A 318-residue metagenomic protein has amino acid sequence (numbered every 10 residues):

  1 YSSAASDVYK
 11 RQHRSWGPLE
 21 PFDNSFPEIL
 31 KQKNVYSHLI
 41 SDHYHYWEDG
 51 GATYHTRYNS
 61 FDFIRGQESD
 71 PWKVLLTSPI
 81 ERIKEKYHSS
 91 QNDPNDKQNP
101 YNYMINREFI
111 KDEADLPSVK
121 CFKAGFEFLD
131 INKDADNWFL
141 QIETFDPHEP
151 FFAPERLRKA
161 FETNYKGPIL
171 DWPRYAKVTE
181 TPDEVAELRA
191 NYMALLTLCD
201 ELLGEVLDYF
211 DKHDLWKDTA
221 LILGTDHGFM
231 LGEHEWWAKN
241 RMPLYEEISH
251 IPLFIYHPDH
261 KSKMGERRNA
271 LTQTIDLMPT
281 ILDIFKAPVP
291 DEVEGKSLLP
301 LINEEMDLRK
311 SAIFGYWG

Functional and structural regions predicted by a protein language model:
Y1-A5, Y9: Single conserved hydrophobic/aromatic residue that forms the stacking wall/gate of nucleotide- or nucleobase-binding
S3, H38-L39, H45-G50, S69-W72 (+6 more regions): Short catalytic/ligand-binding loop motif for oxyanion handling, primarily in non-cytosolic enzymes, centered on
S3, L39-D42, F139-D146, A220-T225 (+3 more regions): Short beta-strand segments
G17-D23, D183-L198, N240-S249, K261-P279 (+1 more regions): A short beta-strand-to-alpha-helix junction
G50-D62, E68, D96-N106, I110-Y165 (+1 more regions): Active-site regions of oxyanion-processing enzymes, predominantly non-cytosolic
D115-K133, W172-T219, I284: A long, amphipathic alpha-helix that forms part of the scaffold/cap immediately adjacent to metal-dependent active
P150-Y165, Y209-E266, Q273: Histidine-centered active-site microenvironments of extracellular/periplasmic hydrolases and transferases
F229-E233, I275-M278, D283-G318: C-terminal cap/loop subdomain of S1 sulfatases and analogous C-terminal strand-loop tails that border
